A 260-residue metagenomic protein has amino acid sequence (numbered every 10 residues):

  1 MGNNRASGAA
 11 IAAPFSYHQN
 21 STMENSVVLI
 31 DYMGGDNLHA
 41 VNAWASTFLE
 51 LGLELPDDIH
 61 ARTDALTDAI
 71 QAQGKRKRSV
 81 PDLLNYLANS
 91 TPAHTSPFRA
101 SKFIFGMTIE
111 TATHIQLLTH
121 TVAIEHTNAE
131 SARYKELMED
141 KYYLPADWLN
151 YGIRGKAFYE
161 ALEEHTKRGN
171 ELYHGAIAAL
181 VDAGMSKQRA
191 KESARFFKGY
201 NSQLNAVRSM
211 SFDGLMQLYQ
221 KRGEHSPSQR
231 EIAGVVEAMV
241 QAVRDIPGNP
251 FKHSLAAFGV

Functional and structural regions predicted by a protein language model:
G2-V260: Family-specific signature for flavin-dependent thymidylate synthase
